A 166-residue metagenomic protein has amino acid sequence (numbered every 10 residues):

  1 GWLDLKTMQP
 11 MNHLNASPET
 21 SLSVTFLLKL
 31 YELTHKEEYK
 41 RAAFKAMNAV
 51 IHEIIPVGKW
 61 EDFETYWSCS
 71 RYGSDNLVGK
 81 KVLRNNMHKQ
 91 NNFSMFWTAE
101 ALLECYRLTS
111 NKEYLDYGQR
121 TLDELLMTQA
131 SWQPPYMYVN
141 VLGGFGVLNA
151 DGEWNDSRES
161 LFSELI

Functional and structural regions predicted by a protein language model:
G1-I166: Glycan-recognition and catalytic cores of secretory/periplasmic carbohydrate-active enzymes
